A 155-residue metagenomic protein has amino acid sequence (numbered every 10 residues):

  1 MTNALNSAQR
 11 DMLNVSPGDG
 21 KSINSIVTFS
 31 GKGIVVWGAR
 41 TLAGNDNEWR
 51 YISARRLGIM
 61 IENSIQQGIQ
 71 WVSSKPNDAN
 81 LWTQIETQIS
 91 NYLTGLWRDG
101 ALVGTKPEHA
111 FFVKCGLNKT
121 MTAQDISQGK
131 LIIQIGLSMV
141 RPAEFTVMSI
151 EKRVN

Functional and structural regions predicted by a protein language model:
M1-N155: Structured, hydrophobic secondary-structure cores that serve as assembly/anchoring elements
